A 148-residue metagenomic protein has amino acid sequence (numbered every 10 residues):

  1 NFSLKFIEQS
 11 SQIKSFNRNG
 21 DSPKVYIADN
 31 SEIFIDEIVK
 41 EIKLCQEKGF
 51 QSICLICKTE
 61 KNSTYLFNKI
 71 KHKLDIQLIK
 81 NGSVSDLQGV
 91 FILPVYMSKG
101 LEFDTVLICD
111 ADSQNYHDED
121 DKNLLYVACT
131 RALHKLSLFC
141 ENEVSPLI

Functional and structural regions predicted by a protein language model:
N1, S11-G20, E32-D36, K43-N142 (+1 more regions): Core RecA-like ATPase module of SF1/SF2 helicases and allied nucleic-acid translocases
E8: Nucleic acid-machinery interaction/catalytic patches
I27-D29: Conserved AAA+ ATPase "SRH/arginine-finger" region at the nucleotide-binding site
